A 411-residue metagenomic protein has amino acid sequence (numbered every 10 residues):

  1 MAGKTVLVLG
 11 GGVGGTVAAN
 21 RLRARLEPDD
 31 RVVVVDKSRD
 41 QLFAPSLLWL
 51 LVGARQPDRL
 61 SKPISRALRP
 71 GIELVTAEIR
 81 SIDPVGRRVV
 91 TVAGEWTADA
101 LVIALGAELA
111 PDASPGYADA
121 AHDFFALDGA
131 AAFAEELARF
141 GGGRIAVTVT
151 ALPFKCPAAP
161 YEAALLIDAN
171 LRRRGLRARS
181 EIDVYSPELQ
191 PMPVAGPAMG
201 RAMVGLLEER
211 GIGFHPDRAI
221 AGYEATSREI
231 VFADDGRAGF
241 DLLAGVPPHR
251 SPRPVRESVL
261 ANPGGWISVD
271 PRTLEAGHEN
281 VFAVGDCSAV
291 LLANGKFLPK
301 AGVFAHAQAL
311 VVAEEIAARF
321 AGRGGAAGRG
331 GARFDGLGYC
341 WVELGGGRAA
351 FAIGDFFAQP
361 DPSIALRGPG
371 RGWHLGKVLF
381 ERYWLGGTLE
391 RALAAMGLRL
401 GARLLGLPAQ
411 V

Functional and structural regions predicted by a protein language model:
M1-T5, I72-G175, A244: FAD-binding core/adjacent interface of flavoenzyme oxidoreductases
A2-E73, A151-P197, L404-L405: Beta1-alpha1 glycine-rich phosphate/pyrophosphate-binding loop at the start of Rossmann-like nucleotide-binding domains
G11, A93, L105-G106, V149 (+3 more regions): Glycine-rich, N-terminal phosphate-binding loop of Rossmann-like dinucleotide-binding domains
R31, I72-V89, A169-W266, G324 (+1 more regions): A Rossmann-like FAD-binding core segment of flavoenzymes
G116-G141, R237-L242, V246-A307: FAD-site-proximal beta/loop scaffold in flavoenzymes
K155-L171, L298-Q308, Y339-I353: Short, electropositive alpha-helical surface patch
V284-G336: A conserved FAD-binding loop/helix module that cradles the flavin
A350-V411: C-terminal auxiliary extensions adjacent to catalytic cores
